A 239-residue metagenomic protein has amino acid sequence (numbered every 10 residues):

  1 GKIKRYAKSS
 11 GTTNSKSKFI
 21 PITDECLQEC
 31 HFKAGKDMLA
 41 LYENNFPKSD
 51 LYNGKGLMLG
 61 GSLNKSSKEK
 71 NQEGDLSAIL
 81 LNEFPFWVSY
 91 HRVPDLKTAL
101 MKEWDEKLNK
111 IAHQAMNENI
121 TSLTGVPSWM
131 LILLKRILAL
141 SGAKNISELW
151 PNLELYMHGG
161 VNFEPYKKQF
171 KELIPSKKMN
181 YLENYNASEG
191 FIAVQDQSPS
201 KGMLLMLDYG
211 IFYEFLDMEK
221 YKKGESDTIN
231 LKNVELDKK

Functional and structural regions predicted by a protein language model:
G1, I79-K239: Active-site glycine/GP-rich loop and adjacent strand/helix microenvironment that borders small-molecule binding pockets
G1-S9, E25, C30: General structural concept
Y6-I20: Conserved adenylation A10 loop of the ANL superfamily
S17-I20, A40-G54, T121, K178-L182: Short secondary-structure capping/junction motifs at helix and strand boundaries
I20-P21, E69, K135: Short, solvent-exposed loop/turn and secondary-structure capping segments
I22-N45: Conserved structural elements of the adenylate-forming
A40-F86: Conserved AMP-binding loop of ANL adenylate-forming enzymes
